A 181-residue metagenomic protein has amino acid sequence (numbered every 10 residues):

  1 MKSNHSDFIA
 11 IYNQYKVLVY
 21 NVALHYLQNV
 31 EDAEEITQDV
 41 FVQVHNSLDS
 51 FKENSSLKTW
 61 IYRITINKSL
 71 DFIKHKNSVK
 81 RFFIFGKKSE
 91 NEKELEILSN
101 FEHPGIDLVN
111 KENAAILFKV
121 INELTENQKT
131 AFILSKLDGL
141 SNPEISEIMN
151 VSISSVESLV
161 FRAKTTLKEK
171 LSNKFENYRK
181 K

Functional and structural regions predicted by a protein language model:
K2, F41-S56, H75-K76: Sigma70-family region 2
K2-N21: A short, charge-rich alpha-helical start-of-domain segment used by transcription regulators
S6-F8, V79-S89, E147-N150, S154 (+1 more regions): C-terminal edge and immediately downstream basic/flexible tail or linker adjoining helix-turn-helix-like DNA-binding
Y15, L159-R162, T166: Residues within the DNA-recognition helix of helix-turn-helix
N21, E35-V42, S55-N67: Structural recognition of an alpha-helix C-terminal capping motif at a helix-to-coil junction
S50-K52, I66-I84: Arg/Lys-rich amphipathic alpha helix in sigma70-family domain 2
V79-D107, S141: Internal acidic/polar
A115-S155: Helix-turn-helix DNA-binding module
